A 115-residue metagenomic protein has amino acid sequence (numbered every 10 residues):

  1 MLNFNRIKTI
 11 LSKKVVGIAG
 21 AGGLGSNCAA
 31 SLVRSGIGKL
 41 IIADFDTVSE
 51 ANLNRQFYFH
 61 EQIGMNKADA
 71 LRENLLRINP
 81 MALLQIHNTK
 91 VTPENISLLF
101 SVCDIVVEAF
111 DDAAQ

Functional and structural regions predicted by a protein language model:
M1-Q115: Adenine nucleotide-associated cytosolic modules
